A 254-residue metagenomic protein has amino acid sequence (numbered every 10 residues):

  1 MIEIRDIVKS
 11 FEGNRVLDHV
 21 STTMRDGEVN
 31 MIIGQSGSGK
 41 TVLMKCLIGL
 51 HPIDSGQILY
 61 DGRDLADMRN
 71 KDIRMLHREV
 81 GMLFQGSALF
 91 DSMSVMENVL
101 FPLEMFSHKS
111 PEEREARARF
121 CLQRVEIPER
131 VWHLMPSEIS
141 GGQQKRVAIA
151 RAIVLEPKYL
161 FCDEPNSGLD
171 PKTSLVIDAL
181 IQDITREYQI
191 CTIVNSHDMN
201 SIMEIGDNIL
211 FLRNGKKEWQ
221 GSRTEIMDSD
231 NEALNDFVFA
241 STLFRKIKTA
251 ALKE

Functional and structural regions predicted by a protein language model:
I48: Helix-to-loop junction immediately C-terminal to a conserved catalytic motif
G56-D64: Conserved ABC transporter NBD signature motif
E112-R130: Conserved ABC ATPase "signature" region
M135-I139, Q143: Conserved ABC ATPase signature
E156: Conserved catalytic motifs of ABC-family nucleotide-binding domains
L160-D163: Catalytic Walker B motif of ABC-type/P-loop ATPase nucleotide-binding domains
